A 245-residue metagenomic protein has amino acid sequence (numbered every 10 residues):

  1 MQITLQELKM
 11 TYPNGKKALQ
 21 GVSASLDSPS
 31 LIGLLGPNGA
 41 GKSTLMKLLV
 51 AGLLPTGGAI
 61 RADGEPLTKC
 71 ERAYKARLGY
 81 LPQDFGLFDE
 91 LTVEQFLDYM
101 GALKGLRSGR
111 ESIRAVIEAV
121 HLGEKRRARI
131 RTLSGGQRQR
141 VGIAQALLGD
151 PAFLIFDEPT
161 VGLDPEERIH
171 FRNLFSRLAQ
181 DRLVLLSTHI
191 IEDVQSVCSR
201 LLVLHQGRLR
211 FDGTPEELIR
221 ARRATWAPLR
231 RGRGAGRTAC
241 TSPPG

Functional and structural regions predicted by a protein language model:
M1-L5, K9-G21, S25-S28, C70-E71: A short, flexible loop at the N-terminus of ABC-type nucleotide-binding domains that lies
V50: Helix-to-loop junction immediately C-terminal to a conserved catalytic motif
G58-K69, A73-Y74: Conserved ABC transporter NBD signature motif
D98, A102-K125: Conserved ABC ATPase "signature" region
L154-E158, L163: Catalytic Walker B motif of ABC-type/P-loop ATPase nucleotide-binding domains
D212-G213: ABC ATPase "signature
